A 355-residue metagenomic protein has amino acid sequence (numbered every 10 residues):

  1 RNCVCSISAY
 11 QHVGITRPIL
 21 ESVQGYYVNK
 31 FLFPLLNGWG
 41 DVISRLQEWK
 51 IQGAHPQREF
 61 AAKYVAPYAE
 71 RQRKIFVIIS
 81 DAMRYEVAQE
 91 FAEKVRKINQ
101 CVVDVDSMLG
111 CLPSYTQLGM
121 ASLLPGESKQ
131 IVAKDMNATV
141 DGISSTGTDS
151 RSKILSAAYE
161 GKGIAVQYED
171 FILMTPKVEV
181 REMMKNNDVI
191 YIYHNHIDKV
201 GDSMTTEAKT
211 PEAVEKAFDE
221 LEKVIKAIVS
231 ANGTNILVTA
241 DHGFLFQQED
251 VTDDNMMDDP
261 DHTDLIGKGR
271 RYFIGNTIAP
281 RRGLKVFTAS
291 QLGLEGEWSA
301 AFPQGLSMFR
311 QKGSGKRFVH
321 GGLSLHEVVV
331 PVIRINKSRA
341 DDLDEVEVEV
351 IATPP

Functional and structural regions predicted by a protein language model:
R1-P355: Feature captures the catalytic ectodomains and active-site-proximal regions of enzymes that hydrolyze or transfer
